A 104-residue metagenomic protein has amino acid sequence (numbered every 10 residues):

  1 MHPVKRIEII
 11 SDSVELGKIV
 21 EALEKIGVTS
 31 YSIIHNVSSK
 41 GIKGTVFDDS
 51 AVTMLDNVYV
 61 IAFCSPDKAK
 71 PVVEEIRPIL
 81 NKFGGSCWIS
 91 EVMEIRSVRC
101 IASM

Functional and structural regions predicted by a protein language model:
M1-M104: Positively charged, small/polar-rich N-terminal and surface patches that mediate targeting and assembly and bind
